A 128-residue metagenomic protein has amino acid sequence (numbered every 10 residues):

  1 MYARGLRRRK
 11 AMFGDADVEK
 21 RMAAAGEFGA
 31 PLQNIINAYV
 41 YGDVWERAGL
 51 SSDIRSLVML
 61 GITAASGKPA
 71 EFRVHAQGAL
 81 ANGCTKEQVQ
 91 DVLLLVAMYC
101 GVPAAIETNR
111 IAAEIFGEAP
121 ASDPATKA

Functional and structural regions predicted by a protein language model:
M1-D53, A81, I106-A128: Acidic, glycine/proline-rich low-complexity segments that act as flexible tails and inter-domain linkers
I36-V40, L57-I62, V92-A97: Short alpha-helical scaffolding segments that buttress acidic/His motifs in well-ordered protein cores
L57-L60, A64-Q90: Mid-chain, well-packed structural core segment of small domains
L95, V102-I106: Substrate/cofactor-recognition hotspot
M98-Y99, F116: Short Asp/Glu-rich motifs
